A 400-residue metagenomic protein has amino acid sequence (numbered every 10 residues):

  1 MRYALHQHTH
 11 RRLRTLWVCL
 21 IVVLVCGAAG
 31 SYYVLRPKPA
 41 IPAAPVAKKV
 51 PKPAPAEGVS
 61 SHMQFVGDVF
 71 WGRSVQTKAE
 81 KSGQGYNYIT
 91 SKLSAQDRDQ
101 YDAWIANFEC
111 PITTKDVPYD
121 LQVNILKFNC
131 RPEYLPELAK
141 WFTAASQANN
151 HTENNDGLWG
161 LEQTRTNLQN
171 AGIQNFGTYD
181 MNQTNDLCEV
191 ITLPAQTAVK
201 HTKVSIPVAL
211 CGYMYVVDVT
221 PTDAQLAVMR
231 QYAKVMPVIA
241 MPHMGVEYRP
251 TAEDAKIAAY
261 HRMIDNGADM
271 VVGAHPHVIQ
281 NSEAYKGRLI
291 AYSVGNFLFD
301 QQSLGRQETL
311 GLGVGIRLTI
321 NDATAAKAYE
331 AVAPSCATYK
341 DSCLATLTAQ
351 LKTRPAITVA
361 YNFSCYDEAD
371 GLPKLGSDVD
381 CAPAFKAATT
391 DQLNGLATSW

Functional and structural regions predicted by a protein language model:
R2-A4, R14-W400: Acidic, metal/ion-coordinating pockets
Q7: Alpha/beta-hydrolase fold active-site neighborhood
